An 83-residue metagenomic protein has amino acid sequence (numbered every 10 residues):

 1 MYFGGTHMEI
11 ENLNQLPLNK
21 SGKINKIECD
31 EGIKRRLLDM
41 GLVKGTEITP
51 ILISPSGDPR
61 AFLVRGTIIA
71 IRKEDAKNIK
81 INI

Functional and structural regions predicted by a protein language model:
M1-H7: Short, intrinsically disordered or compositionally biased N-terminal tails of bacterial proteins
E9, I33-R36, P55: Short alpha-helix capping/helix-loop boundary micro-motifs
N12, R36-D39, P59: Short, conserved secondary-structure segments in the cores of folded domains
K26-D30: A structural micro-motif recognizing beta-strand termini and the immediately following turn/loop segments
S54-I83: C-terminal structural segments of small proteins and small subunits
